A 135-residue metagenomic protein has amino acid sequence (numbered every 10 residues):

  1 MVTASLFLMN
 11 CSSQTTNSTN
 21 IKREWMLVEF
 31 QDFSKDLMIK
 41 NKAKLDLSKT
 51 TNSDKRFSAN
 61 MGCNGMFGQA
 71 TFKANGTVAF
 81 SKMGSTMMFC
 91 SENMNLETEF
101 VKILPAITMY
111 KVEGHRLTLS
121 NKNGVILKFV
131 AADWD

Functional and structural regions predicted by a protein language model:
M1-F7: Bacterial N-terminal signal peptides
M9-D135: Lipid interaction determinants
